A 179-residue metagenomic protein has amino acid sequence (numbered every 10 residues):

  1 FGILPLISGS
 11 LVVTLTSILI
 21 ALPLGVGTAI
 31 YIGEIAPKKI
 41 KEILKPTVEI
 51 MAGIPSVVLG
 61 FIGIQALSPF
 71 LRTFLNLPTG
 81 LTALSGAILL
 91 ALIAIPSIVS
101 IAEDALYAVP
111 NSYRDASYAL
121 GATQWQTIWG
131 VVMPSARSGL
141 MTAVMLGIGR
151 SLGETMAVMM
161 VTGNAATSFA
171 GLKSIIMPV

Functional and structural regions predicted by a protein language model:
F1-S17, P37-K38: Periplasmic/extracellular loop-to-transmembrane helix junction in inner-membrane transport proteins
L6, S10, P46-E49, G53 (+2 more regions): Residue-level signal for discrete positions within transmembrane alpha-helices of multi-pass small-molecule
L24-G63, I101: Cytoplasmic-entry segments and transmembrane alpha-helices of multi-pass inner-membrane transporters
E49-A87, A94: Generic hydrophobic transmembrane alpha-helix motif, especially the helices
P55, L120-G121, P134: Glycine/proline-centered hinge or cleavage motifs at structural transition points of membrane proteins
I101-A102, Q124-M160: Transmembrane alpha-helices
A102-D115, T123: Membrane-helix/interface signature in polytopic inner-membrane proteins
S151-V179: Glycine-rich helix-loop "coupling/hinge" segments at transmembrane-helix boundaries in multipass transporters
